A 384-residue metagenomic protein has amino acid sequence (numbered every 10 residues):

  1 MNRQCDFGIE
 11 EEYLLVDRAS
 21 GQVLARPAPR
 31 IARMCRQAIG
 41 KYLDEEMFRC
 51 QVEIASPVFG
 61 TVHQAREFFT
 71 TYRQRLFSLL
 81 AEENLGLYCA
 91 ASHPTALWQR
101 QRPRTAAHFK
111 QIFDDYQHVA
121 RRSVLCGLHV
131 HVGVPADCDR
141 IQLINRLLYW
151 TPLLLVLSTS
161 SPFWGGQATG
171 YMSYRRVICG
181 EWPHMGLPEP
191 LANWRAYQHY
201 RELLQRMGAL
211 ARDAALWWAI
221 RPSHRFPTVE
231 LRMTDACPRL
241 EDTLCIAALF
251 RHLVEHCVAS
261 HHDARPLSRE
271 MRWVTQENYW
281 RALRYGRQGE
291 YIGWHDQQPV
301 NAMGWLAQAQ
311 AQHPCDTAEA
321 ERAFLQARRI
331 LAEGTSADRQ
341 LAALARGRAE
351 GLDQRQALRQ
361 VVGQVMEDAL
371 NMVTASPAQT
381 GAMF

Functional and structural regions predicted by a protein language model:
M1-E83, I112, C179-F384: C-terminal accessory/tail domains of diverse enzymes
Y42-M47, L80-H93, H118-L125: Short, flexible active-site-proximal loops enriched in glycine and acidic residues
F69, A106-F113, V134-L155, P238-R251: Helical (often loop-to-helix) elements that flank the catalytic cores of nucleotide-handling enzymes
N84-Q101, W164-T169: Short, glycine/charge-rich beta-strand/loop segments that flank catalytic centers and engage negatively charged groups
Q99-K110, G170-P183: Short, low-order "capping/linker" segments at domain edges
A106-G127: Acidic, His- and aromatic-enriched active-site or binding-groove loops in soluble protein domains that engage sugars
V130: An acidic/histidine-cluster motif and surrounding catalytic segment that typifies divalent-metal-assisted enzyme active
D139, L155, T159-C179, G186: Glycine-rich, mobile lid/loop segments that gate access to catalytic sites or pores
